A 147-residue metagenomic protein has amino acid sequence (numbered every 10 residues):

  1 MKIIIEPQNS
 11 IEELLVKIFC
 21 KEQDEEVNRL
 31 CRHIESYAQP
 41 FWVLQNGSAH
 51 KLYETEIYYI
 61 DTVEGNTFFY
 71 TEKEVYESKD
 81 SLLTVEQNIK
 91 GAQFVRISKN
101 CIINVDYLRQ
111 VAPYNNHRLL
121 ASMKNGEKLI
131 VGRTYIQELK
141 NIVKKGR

Functional and structural regions predicted by a protein language model:
M1-R147: Basic, polyanion-interacting recognition surfaces, primarily in bacterial LytTR/OmpR-type DNA-binding effector domains
